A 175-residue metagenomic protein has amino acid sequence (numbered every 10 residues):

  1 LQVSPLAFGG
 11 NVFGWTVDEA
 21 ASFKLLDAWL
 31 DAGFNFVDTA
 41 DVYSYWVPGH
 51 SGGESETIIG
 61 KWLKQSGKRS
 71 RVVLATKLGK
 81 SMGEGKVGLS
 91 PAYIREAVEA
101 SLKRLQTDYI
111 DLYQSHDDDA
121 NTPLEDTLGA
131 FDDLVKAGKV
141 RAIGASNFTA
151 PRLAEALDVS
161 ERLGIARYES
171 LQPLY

Functional and structural regions predicted by a protein language model:
L1-S4, N11, A40-D41, T76 (+4 more regions): Flexible, active-site-adjacent loop/turn segments at secondary-structure boundaries
L1-V72, D108, K136: N-terminal binding-site loop/beta-alpha segment at the start of enzyme catalytic domains that lines or forms
V12-G14, V42-G49, K80-S81, D117-A120 (+1 more regions): Short histidine/acidic/glycine/proline-rich micro-motifs that form metal- and phosphate-coordinating active-site loops
W29, K77, R104: Conserved catalytic core of Hanks-type protein kinase domains
D38, E56, K77, D111 (+1 more regions): Acidic active-site catalytic centers that drive phospho-/nucleotidyl reactions and related ester hydrolyses
V42-Y43, Q65-P91: Structural motif corresponding to the early beta-alpha repeats
S81-Y175: Glycine/proline-rich, positively charged, aromatic-decorated active-site loop/lid region on the catalytic face
